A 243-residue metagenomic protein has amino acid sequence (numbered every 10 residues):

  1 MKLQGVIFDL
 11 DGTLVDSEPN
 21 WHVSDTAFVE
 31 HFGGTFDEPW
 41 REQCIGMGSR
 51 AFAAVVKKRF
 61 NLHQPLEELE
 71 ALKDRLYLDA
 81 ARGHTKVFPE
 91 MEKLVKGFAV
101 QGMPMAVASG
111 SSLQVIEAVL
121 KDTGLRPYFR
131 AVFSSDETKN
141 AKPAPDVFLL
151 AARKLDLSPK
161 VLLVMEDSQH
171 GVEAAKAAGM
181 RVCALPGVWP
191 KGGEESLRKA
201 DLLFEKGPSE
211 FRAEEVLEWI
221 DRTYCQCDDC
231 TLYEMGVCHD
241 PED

Functional and structural regions predicted by a protein language model:
M1-Q4, K96-A99, S112-D243: Asp-based, Mg2+/Mn2+-dependent phosphohydrolase catalytic module
K2-Q101: N-terminal helical cap/lid subdomain that shapes the substrate entry/recognition surface in HAD-like hydrolases
L14, V87, M105-A108, N140 (+1 more regions): Conserved SAM-binding loop
V15, D25, L76-L78, P104-V107 (+2 more regions): N-terminal start-of-chain detector that recognizes signal peptides and the immediate post-cleavage beginning
D16-S17, C44, V107-A108, E166 (+1 more regions): Small/polar loops that bind or transfer phosphate-bearing groups
P19, S109, A118: Conserved catalytic-core motifs of eukaryotic protein kinase domains, centered on the activation segment
T35, P104, R181: Residue-level detector of anion-binding/catalytic polar loops
S49, S109, L113: Functionally critical, cavity-lining and gating residues within the transmembrane helices of 12-TM secondary
